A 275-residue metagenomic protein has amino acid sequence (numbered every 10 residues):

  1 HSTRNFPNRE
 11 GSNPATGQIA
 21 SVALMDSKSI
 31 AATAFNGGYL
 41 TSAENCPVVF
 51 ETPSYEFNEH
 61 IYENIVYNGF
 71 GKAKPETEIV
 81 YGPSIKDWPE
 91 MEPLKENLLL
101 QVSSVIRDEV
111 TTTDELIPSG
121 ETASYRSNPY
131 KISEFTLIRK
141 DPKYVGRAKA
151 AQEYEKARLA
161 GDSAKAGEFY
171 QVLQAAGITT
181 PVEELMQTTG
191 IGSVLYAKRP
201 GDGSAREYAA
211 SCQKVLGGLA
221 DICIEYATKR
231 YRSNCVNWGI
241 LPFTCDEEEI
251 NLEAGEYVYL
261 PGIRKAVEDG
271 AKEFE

Functional and structural regions predicted by a protein language model:
H1-E275: Fe-S-dependent hydro-lyases/dehydratases of central metabolism
